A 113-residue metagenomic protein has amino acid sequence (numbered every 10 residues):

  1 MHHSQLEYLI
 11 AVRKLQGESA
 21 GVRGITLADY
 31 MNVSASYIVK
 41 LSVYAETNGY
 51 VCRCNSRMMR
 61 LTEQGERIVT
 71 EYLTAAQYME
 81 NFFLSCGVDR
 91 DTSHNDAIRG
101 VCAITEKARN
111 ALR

Functional and structural regions predicted by a protein language model:
M1-I10: Short alpha-helical segments that sit at the start of domains
E18-A28: Short acidic, hydrophobic short linear motifs in intrinsically disordered regions
S42-V43: Short, hydrophobic-biased segments on the C-terminal half of alpha helices that form "recognition helices"
E46-C54: A short, conserved structural fragment
R57-A75: Basic, amphipathic "hinge/linker" alpha-helix immediately C-terminal to the N-terminal HTH DNA-binding motif
Q77-R113: Amphipathic alpha-helical dimerization/coiled-coil segments that flank or bridge DNA-binding/regulatory modules
